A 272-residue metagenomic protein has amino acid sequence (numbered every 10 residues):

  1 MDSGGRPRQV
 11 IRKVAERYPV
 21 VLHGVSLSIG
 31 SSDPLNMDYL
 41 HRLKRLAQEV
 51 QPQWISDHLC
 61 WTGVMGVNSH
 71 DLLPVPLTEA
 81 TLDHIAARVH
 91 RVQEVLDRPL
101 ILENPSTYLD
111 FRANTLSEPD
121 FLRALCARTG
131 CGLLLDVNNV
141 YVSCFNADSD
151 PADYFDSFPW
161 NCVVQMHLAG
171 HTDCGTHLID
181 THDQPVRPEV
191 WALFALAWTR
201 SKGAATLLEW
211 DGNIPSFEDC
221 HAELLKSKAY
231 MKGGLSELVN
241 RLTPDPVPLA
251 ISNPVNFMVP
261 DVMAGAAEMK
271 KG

Functional and structural regions predicted by a protein language model:
M1-Q9, S28-D38, Y108-L116, Y141-D148 (+1 more regions): Acidic-and-aromatic substrate-binding clefts and catalytic sites of carbohydrate-active enzymes
M1-V10, E16-V21, R42-V50, N68 (+8 more regions): Extended recognition/assembly regions associated with phosphoester-bond processing machinery
D2-G4, L72-P76, L82, C144-S201: Gly/Pro-rich active-site loop or hairpin
G4-L22, D38-Q53, V92-V95, A124-R128 (+2 more regions): Acidic (Asp/Glu)-rich catalytic clusters
P7, Y18, S26-S28, L59-G63 (+4 more regions): Active-site-proximal loop/turn and secondary-structure-junction residues that shape catalytic pockets, frequently
N36-L133: Active-site acidic/histidine proton-transfer and metal-coordination neighborhood in alpha/beta enzyme cores
I55, D136, M166, T206: Conserved, mostly hydrophobic/aromatic
F217-E237: C-terminal helical cap(s) of enzyme catalytic domains, especially alpha/beta-barrels
